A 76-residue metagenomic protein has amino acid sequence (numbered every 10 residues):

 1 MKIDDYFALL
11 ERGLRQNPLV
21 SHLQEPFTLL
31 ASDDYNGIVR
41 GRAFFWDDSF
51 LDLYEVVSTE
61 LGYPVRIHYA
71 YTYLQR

Functional and structural regions predicted by a protein language model:
M1-L51: UBC/E2-like fold recognition across ubiquitin and ubiquitin-like conjugation systems, capturing catalytically active
D34-Q75: Amphipathic, interaction-prone secondary-structure segments
